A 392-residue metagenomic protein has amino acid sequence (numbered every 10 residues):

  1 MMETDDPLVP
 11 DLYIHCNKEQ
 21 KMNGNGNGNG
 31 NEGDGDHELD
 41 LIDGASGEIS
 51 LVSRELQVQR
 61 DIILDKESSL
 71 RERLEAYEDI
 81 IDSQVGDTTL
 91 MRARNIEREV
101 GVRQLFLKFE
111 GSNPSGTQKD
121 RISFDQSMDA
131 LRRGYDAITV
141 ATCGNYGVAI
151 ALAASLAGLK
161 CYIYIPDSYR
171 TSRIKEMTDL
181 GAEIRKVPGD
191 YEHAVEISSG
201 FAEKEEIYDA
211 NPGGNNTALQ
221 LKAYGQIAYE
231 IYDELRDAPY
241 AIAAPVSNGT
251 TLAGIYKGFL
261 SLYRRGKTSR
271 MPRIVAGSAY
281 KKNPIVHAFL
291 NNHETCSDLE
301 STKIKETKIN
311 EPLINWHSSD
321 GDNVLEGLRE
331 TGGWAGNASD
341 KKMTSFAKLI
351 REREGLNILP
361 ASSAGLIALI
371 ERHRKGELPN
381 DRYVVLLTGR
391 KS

Functional and structural regions predicted by a protein language model:
M1-G24, G30-S392: PLP-dependent amino-acid enzyme catalytic core
